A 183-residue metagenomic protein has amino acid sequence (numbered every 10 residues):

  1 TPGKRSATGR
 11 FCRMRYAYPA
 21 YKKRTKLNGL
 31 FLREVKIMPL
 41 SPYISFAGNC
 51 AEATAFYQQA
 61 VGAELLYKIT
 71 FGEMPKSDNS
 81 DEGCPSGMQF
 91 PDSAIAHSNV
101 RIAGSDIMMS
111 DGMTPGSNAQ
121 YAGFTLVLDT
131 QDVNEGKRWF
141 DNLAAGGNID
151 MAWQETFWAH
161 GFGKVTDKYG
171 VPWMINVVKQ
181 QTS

Functional and structural regions predicted by a protein language model:
P2-G3, G9-R10, M14-K22: N-terminal polybasic/positive-inside topogenic patches
P2-R5, L30-E34: N-terminal, intrinsically disordered charge-dense segments
R13, K36-I37: Residue-level detector of intrinsically disordered terminal segments
I37-S41, Y121-T125: Short, solvent-exposed beta-strand edge segments and adjacent coil->beta transition regions
S41, I95-A96, H160-F162: Short loop/turn microsegments at loop-to-beta-strand junctions
I44-G104: Core segments of cupin and vicinal oxygen chelate
L66-I69, G87, R101, M109-A119 (+1 more regions): Vicinal oxygen chelate
